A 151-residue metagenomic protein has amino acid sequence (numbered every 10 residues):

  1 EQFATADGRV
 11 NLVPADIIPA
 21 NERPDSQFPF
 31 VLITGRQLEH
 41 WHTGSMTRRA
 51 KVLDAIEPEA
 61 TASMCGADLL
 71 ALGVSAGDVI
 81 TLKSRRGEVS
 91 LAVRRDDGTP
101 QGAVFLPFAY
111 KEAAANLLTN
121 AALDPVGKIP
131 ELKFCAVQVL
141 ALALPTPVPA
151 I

Functional and structural regions predicted by a protein language model:
E1-V52: Long, low-complexity segments enriched in small/aliphatic residues
T43, T47-S63, A67-I151: Long, contiguous, secondary-structure-rich segments that constitute the structural scaffold of globular domains
